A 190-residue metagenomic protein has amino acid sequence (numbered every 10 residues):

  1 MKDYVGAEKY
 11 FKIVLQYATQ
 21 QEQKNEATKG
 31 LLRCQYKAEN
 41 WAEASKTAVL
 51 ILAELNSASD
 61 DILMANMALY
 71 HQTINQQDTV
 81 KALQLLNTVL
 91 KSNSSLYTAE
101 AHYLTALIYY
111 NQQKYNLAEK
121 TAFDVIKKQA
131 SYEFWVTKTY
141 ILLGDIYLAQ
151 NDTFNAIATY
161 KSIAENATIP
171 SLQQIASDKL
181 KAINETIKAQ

Functional and structural regions predicted by a protein language model:
M1-Q190: Acidic, polar-rich low-complexity tracts and alpha-helical solenoid repeat scaffolds
